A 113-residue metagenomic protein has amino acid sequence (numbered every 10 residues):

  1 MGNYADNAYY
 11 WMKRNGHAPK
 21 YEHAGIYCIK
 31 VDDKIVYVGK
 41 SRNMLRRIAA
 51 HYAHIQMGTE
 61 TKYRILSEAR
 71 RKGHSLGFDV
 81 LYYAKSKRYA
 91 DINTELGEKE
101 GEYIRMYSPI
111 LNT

Functional and structural regions predicted by a protein language model:
M1-R46, A90-D91: GIY-YIG nuclease catalytic motif and its immediate N-terminal context
P19, R42-A90: Conserved short loop/helix modules at catalytic or binding sites in compact beta-alpha or helix-hairpin-helix contexts
I29-D32, E68, Y107: Compositionally biased, intrinsically disordered low-complexity segments
K99, Y103-I104: Serine endopeptidase catalytic core focused on the charge-relay Asp
S108-T113: Short secondary-structure capping/junction motifs at helix and strand boundaries
